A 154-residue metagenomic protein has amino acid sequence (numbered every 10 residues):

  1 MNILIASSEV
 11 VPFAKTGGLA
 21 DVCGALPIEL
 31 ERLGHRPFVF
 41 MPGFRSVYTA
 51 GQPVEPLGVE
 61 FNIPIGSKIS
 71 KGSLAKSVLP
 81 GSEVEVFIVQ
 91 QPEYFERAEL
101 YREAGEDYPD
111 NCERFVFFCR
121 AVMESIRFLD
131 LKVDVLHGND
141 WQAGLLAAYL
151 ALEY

Functional and structural regions predicted by a protein language model:
M1-Y154: Catalytic cores of nucleotide-sugar-dependent glycosyltransferases that transfer UDP/GDP/TDP-activated
